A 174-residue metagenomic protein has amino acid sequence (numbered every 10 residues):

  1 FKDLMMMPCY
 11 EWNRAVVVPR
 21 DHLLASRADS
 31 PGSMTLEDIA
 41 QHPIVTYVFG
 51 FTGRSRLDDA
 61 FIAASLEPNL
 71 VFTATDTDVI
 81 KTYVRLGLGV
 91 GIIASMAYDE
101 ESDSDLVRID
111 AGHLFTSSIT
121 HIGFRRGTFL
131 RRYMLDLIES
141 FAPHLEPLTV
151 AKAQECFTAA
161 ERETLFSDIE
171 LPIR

Functional and structural regions predicted by a protein language model:
F1-R20, S26-R27, R85-L88, V107-I109: Short beta-strand-centered segments that line the small-molecule binding cleft or hinge of alpha/beta clamshell
M6, V16-V17, I44, I92 (+3 more regions): Generic preference for hydrophobic
M7, E37, K81-T82: Alpha-helical segments flanking ligand/cofactor-binding loops in enzyme cores
W12, M34-T35, L57, V79 (+2 more regions): Conserved sugar-transfer catalytic core signal across GT-A, GT-B, and GT-C glycosyltransferases
V18, S26-A28, G32, H42-A64 (+2 more regions): Secondary-structure junction motif
P31, S95-D103, H113-R174: C-terminal effector-binding regulatory domain of bacterial HTH transcription factors
G50-I109, F157, E163-R174: Hydrophobic hinge/microswitch elements
